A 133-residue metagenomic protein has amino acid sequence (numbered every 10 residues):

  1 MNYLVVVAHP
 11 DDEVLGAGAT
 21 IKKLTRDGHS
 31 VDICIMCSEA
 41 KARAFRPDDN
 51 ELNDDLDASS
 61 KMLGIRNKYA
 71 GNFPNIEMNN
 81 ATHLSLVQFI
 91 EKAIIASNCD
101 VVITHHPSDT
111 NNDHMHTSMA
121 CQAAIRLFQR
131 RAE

Functional and structural regions predicted by a protein language model:
M1-S97, A123-R131: Active-site rim/loop-helix segments in enzyme catalytic domains that contact anionic ligands
I65, E91-S108, H114-S118: Proline-aspartate-enriched helix->loop->beta-strand connector
